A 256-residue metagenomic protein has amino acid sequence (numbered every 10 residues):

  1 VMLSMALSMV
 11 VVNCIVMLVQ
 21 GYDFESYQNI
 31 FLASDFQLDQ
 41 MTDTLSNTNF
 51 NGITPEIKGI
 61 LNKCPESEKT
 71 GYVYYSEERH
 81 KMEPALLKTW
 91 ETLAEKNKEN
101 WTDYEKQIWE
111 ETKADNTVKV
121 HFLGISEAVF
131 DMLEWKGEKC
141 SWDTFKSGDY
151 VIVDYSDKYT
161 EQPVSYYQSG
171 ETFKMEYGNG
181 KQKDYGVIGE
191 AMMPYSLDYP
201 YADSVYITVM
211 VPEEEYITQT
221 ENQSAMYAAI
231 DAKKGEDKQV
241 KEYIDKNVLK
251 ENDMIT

Functional and structural regions predicted by a protein language model:
V1-D23: Short, strongly hydrophobic transmembrane alpha-helices
Q20, F24-T256: Basic-flanked hydrophobic alpha-helices used for secretion and membrane insertion
